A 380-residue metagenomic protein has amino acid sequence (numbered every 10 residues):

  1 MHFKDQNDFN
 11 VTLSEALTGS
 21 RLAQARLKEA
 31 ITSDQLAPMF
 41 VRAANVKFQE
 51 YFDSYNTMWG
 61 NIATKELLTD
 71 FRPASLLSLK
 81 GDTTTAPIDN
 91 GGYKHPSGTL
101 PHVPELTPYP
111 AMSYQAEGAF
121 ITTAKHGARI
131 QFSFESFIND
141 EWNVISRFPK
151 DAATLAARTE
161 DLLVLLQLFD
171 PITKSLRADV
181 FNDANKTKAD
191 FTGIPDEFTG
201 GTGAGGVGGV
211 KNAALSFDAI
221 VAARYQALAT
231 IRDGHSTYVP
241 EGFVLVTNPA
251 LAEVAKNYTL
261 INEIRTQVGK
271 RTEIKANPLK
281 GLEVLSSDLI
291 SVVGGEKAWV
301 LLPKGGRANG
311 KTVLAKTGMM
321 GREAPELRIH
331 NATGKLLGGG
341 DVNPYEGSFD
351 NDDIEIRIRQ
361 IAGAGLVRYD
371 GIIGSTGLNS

Functional and structural regions predicted by a protein language model:
M1-V46, I372-S380: Intrinsically disordered, low-complexity terminal tails
A44-H126: Assembly/oligomerization interface modules of large self-assembling protein complexes
A111-T123, I220-G234: Structured alpha-helical segments in the cores of large, soluble enzyme domains
T123-I138, V239-V244: Glycine-rich, often proline-containing surface loops adjacent to acidic residues and nearby aromatics that form
F134-R147, D151-Q226: Alpha-helical scaffold segments that mediate packing/assembly in large oligomeric complexes
Q167, P240, L285-L289: Internal, well-folded beta-alpha domain core
K188-A229, P249-S380: Sequence/fold signature of self-assembling virion shell proteins
I231-S236, P240, V246-E253: Extended serine/threonine-enriched, polar tracts that run as long, contiguous segments within proteins
